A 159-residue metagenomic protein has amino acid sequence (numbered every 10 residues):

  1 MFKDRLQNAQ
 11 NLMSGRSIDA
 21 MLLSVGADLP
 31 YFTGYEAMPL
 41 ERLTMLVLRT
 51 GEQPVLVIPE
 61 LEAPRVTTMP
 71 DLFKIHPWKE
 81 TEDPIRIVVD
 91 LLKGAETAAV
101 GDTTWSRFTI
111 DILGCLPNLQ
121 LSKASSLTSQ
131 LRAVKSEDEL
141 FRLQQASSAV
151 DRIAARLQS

Functional and structural regions predicted by a protein language model:
M1-I153: A composition/biophysics-driven feature that prefers long, compositionally simple stretches
Q158-S159: C-terminal helix-coil-helix/basic helical segment that borders enzyme active sites and/or dimer interfaces and provides
